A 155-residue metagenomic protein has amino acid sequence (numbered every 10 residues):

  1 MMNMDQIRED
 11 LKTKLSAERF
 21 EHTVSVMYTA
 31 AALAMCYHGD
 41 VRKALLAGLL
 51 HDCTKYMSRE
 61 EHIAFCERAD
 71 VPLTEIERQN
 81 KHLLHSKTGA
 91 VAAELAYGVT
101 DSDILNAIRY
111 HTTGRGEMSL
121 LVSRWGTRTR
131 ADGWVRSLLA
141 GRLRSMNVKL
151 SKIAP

Functional and structural regions predicted by a protein language model:
M1-M2, H111: Intrinsic low-complexity, intrinsically disordered segments enriched in polar/basic residues
M2-S16: Generic N-terminal amphipathic, Lys/Arg-enriched alpha-helix
E9-T13, C36-A154: Divalent metal-dependent catalytic cores for phosphoryl transfer on phosphate-bearing substrates
E21-T23: N-terminal glycine-rich anion-binding loops that anchor highly charged ligand groups
V26, A30, G89: Aromatic/hydrophobic pocket-lining residues that form π-stacking "cages" and hydrophobic walls in ligand
